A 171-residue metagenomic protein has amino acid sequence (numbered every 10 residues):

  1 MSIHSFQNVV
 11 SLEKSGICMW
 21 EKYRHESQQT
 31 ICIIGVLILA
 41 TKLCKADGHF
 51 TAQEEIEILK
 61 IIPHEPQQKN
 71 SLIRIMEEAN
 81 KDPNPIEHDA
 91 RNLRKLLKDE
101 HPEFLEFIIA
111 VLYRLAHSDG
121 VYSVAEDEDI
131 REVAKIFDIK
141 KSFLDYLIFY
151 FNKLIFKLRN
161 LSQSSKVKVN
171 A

Functional and structural regions predicted by a protein language model:
M1-A171: Small-residue-enriched hydrophobic alpha-helices in membranes
